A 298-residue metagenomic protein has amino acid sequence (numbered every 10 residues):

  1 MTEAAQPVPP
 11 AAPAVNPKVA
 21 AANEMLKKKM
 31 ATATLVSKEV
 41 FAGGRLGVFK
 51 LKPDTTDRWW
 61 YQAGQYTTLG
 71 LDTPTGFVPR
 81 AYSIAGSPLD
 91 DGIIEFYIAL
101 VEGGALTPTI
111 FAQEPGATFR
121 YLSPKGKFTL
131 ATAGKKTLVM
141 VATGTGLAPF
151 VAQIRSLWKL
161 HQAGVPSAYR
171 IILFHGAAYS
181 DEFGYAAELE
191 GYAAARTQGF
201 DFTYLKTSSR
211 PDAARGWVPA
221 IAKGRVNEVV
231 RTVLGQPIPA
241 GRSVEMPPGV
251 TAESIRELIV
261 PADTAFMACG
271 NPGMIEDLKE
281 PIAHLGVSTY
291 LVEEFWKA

Functional and structural regions predicted by a protein language model:
T2-P9, P13, A20, L26-A31 (+2 more regions): Reductase modules of NAD(P)H-dependent flavoproteins
V15-P115: Ferredoxin-reductase
T67, F119-L122: Generic structural signal for buried aliphatic residues
I84, V151-Q162: Histidine-anchored nucleotide/phosphate-binding helix
P124-G134: A short, basic/flexible loop-to-alpha-helix module at the beginning of a structural domain
T137-V139, R170-I172, A265: Structural motif
M140-T143, A268-C269: Active-site-adjacent beta-strand anchor residues
T143-P149: Ser/Thr-glycine-rich phosphate-binding loops at phosphate-binding pockets of nucleotides, nucleotide cofactors
